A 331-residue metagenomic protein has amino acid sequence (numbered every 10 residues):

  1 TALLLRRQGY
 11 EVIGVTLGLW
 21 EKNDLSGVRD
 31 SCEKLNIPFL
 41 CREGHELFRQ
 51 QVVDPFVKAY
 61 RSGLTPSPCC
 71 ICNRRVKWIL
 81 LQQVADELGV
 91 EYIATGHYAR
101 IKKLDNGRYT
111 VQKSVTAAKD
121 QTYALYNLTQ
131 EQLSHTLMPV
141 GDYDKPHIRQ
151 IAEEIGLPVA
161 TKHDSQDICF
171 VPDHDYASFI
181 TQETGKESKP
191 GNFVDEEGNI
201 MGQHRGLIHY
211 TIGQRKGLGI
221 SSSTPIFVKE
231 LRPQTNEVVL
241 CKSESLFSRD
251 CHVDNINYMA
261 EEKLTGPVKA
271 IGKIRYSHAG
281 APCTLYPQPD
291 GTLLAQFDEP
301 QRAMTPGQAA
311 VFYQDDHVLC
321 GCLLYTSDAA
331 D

Functional and structural regions predicted by a protein language model:
T1-Y126, L137, P146, E153 (+1 more regions): ATP-dependent adenylation/nucleotidyltransferase module used to activate substrates
D105, Q150, E196-E197, P289 (+1 more regions): Short, ordered coil/turn segments that flank beta-strands lining enzyme active or ligand-binding pockets
S134: Short, glycine-/aromatic-enriched active-site segment of Class I SAM-dependent methyltransferases
Y143: Short gly/Ser/Thr-rich phosphate-binding loop of adenylate-forming enzymes
I151-E196, I200-N257: Anionic-ligand-binding alpha/beta catalytic cores of soluble enzymes and soluble regulatory domains that recognize
T224, R232-L319, L323-L324: Basic, glycine-rich polyanion-binding accessory segments appended to enzymes
Y325-D331: Conserved small/polar residues in nucleotide/adenosyl-binding loops
